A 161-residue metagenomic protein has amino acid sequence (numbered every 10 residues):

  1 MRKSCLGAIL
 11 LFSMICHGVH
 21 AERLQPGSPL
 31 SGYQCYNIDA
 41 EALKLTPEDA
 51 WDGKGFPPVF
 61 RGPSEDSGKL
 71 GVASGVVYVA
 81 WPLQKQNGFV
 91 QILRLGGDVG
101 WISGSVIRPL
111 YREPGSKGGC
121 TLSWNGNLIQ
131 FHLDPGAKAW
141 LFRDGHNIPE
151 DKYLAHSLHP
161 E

Functional and structural regions predicted by a protein language model:
S4-M14: Sec-dependent N-terminal signal peptides
C16-A21: Sec/Tat signal peptide C-region and signal peptidase I cleavage site
E22-P47, L93-E161: Boundary regions of SH3-family modules and the immediately adjacent low-complexity/disordered segments in eukaryotic
K54, P58-S64: Core beta-strand residues in small-molecule sensory/regulatory alpha/beta domains
K54-F56, K85-F89: Extracytoplasmic
G62-G75: SH3/SH3-like (including bacterial SH3b) beta-barrel domains that bind proline-rich motifs or cell-wall ligands
V76, V90-R94: SH3/SH3-like beta-barrel fold
Y78-L83: Beta-strand cores of secreted/periplasmic/IMS beta-sandwich domains, seen most often in copper-related folds
